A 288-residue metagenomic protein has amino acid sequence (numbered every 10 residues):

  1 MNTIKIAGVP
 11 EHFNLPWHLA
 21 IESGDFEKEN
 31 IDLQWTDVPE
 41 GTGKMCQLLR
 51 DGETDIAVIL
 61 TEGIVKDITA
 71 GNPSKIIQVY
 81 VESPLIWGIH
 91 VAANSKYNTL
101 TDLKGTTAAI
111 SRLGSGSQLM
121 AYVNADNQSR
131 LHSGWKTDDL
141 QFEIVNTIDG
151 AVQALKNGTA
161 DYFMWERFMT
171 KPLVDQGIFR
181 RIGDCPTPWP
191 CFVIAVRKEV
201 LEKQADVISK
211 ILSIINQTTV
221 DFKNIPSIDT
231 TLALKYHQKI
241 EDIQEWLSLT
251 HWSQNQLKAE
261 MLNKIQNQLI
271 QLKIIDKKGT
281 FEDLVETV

Functional and structural regions predicted by a protein language model:
N2-D138, F142, D161-R167, R180-P186: Short, glycine-/small- and polar/acidic-enriched structural segments that line small-molecule recognition paths
D25, K66, N124, P172 (+2 more regions): Residues within well-ordered alpha helices
D138, T147-L232: Pocket-lining segment of extracytoplasmic ligand-binding domains
E202-D276: Secondary-structure end/capping motifs
I270-V288: Conserved C-terminal helix/tail region of periplasmic/extracytoplasmic solute-binding proteins
